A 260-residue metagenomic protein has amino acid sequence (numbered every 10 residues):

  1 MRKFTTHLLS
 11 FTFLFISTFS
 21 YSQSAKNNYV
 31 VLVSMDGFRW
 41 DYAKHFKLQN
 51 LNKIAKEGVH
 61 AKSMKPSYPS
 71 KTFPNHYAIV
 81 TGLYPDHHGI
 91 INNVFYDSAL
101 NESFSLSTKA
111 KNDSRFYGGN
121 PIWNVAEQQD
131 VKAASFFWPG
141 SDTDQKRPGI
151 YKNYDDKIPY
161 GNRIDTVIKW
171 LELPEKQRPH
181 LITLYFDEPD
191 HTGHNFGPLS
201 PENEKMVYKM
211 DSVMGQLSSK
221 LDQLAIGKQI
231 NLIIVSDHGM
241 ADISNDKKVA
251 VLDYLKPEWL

Functional and structural regions predicted by a protein language model:
M1-K26: Bacterial Sec-dependent N-terminal signal peptides
Y21-L260: Feature captures the catalytic ectodomains and active-site-proximal regions of enzymes that hydrolyze or transfer
